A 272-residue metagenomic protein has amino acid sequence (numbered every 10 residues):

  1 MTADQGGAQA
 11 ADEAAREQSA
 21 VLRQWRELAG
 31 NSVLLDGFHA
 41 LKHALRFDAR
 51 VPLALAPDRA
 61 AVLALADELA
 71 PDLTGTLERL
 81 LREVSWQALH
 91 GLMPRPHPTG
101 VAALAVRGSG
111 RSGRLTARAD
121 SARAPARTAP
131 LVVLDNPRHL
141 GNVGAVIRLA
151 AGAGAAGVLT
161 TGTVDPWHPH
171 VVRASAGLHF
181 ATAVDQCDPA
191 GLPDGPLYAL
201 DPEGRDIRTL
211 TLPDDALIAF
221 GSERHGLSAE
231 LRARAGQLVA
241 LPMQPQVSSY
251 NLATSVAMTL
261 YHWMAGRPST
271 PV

Functional and structural regions predicted by a protein language model:
M1-P71, T163-V164: Boundary-proximal intrinsically disordered activation/regulatory segments immediately upstream of a helical core
A3, T76, L104, G108-R205: RNA substrate-binding interface of SAM-dependent RNA methyltransferases
A8-E17, E78-S85, A181-A190: Short acidic-hydrophobic, aromatic-tinged amphipathic segments that line or gate anion-handling sites
G37, R138-A145, S249-A253: Amphipathic alpha-helical repeat scaffolds
A61-T76, H170, E230-L231: Short, aromatic/basic amphipathic alpha-helical patches
A70-V106: Glycine/small-residue-rich loop that forms an oxyanion/phosphate-binding "nest" at active or ligand-binding sites
A103, L149-A153, T163-P166, H170-H179 (+2 more regions): Structured adenosyl-cofactor binding patch, chiefly the S-adenosyl-L-methionine
A199-V247: Active-site/ligand-binding-proximal alpha/beta "capping" segment
